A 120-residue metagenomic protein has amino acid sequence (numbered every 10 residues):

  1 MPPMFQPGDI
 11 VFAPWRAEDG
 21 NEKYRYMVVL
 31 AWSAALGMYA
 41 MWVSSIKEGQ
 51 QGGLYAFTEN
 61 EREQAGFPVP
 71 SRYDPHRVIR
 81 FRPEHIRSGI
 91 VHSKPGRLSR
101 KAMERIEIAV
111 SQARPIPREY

Functional and structural regions predicted by a protein language model:
D19-Y24, V29-A65: Compact nucleic-acid interaction/catalytic patches
E61-Y120: C-terminal terminal-subdomain/extension
